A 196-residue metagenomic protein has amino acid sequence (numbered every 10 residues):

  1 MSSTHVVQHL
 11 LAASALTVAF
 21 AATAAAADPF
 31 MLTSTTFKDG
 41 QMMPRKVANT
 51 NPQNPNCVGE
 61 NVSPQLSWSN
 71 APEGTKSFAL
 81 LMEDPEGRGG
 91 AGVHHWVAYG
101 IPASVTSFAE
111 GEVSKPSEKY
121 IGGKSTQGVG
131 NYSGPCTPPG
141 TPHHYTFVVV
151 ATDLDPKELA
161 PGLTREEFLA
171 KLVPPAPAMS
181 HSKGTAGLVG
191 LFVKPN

Functional and structural regions predicted by a protein language model:
M1-A12: Bacterial N-terminal signal peptides that target proteins for export
L10-A21: Bacterial N-terminal signal peptides
A25-N196: N-terminus-centered regions that define maturation/targeting leaders and the start of the first functional domain
